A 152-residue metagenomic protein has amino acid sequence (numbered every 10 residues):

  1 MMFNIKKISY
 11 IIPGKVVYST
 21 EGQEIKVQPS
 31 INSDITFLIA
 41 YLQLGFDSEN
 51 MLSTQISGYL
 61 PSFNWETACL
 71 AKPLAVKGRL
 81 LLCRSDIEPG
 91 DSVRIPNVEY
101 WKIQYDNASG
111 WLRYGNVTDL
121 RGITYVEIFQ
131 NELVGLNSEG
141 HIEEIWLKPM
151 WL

Functional and structural regions predicted by a protein language model:
M1-I31, L42-L44, I56-R113: Intrinsic disorder/low-complexity detector
I25-Y41, R121-Q130: A cross-kingdom feature marking solvent-exposed beta-strand/loop segments within repeated, beta-rich binding/scaffold
D34-I35, D47, S53: An acidic, charge-biased composition feature
F46-S48, L136: Hydrophobic alpha-helical segments, especially N-terminal targeting/anchoring helices
S48-E49, Y59-P61, V117-T118, M150: Short, flexible beta-strand-to-coil junctions
M51-L52, H141: Residue-level signal for well-ordered, solvent-exposed loop/turn and beta-edge residues enriched in charged/polar side
W111-Y125: A conserved acidic, glycine/proline-rich C-terminal tail/linker
R121-L152: Mixed-charge, glycine-accented linear interaction segment located at domain edges/termini
